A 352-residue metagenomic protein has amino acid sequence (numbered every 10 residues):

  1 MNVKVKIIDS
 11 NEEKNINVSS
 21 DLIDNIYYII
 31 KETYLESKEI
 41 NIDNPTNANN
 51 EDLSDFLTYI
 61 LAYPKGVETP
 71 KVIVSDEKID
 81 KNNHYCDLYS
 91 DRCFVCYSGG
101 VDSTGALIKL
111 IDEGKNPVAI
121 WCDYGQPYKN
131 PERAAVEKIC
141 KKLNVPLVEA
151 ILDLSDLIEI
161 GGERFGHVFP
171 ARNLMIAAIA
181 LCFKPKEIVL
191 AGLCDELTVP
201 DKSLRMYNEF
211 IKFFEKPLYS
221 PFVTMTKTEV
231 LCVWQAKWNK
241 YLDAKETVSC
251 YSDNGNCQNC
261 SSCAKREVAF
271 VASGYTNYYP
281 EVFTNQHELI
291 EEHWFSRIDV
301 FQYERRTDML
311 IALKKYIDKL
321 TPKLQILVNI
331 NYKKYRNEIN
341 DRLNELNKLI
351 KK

Functional and structural regions predicted by a protein language model:
M1-L53, P64-K71: Short Lys/Arg-enriched alpha/beta "domain-start" segment
N2-N11, L57, L61-C96, V101-K352: Nucleotide-activated chemistry modules centered on ATP-dependent adenylation/adenylyltransferase
